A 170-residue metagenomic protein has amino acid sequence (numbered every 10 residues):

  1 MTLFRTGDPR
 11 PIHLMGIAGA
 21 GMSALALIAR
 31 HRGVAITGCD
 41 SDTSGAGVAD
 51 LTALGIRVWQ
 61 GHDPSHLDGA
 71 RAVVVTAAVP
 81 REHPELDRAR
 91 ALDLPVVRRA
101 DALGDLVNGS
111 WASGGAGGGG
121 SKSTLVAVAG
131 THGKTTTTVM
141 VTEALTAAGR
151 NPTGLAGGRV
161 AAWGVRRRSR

Functional and structural regions predicted by a protein language model:
M1-L106: N-terminal leader/targeting and accessory segments in enzymes
I28-H31, T52, H66, A77-R170: Phosphate-binding loop of NTP-binding sites
